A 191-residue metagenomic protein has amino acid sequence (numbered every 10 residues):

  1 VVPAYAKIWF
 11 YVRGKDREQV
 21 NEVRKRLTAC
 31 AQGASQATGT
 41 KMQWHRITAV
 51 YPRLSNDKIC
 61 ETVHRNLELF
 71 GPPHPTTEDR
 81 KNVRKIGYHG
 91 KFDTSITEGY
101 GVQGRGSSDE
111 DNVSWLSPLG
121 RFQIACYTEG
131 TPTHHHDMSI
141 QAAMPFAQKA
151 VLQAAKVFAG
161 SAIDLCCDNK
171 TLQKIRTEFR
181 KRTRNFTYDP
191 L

Functional and structural regions predicted by a protein language model:
V1-L191: Metal-dependent amide/peptide-bond hydrolase catalytic core, centered on the "pita-bread" metallohydrolase fold
